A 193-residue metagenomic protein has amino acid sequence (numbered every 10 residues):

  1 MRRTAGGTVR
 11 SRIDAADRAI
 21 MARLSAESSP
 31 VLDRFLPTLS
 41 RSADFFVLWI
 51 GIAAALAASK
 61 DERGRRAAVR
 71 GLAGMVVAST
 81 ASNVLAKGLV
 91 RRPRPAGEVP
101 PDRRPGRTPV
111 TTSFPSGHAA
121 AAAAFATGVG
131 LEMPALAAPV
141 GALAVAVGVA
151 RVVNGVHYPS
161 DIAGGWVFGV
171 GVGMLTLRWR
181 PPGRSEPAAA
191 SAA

Functional and structural regions predicted by a protein language model:
M1-V47, N83-T111: N-terminal transmembrane-helix/juxtamembrane module of multi-pass inner/ER membrane proteins
V31-L32, R63-A67, A96, M133-A138: Membrane-helix interface segments
S40-K60: Hydrophobic alpha-helical transmembrane segments
F46, I50, L72-V76, T80 (+2 more regions): Alpha-helical transmembrane spans of integral membrane proteins, capturing the lipid-embedded, hydrophobic core of TM
A55, V77, A81-A86, V90 (+2 more regions): Alpha-helical membrane-inserting segments
L56-A81: Interfacial segments of alpha-helical transmembrane regions
A73-G88, A138-R151: Small-polar-interrupted transmembrane alpha-helices in polytopic inner-membrane proteins
V99-A193: Membrane-embedded catalytic cores of phosphoryl/pyrophosphoryl-handling enzymes
